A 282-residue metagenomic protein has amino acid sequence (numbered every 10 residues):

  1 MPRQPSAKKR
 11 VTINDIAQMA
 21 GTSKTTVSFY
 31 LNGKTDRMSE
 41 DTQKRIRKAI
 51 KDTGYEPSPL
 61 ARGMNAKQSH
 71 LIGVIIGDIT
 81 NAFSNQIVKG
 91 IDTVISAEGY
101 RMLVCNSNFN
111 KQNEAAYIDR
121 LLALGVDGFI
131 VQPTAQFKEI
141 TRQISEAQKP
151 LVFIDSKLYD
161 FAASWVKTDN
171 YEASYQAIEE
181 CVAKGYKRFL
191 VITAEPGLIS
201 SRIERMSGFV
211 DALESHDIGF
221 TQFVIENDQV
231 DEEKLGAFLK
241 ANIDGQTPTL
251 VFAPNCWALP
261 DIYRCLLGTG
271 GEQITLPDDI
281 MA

Functional and structural regions predicted by a protein language model:
M1-Q68: N-terminal helix-turn-helix DNA-binding module of bacterial transcription factors
M1-S6, D52, T93-E98, E146-F153 (+1 more regions): Bacterial carbohydrate/catabolite-sensing allosteric modules
E40-K44, D52-R120, L124-G128, E195 (+1 more regions): Amphipathic helical "hinge" segments at domain boundaries
A61, A115-I118, T141, I178 (+1 more regions): Short hydrophobic/charged patches on amphipathic alpha-helices used for structural packing and interfaces
N108-K111, Q132-F137, C256-A258: Short beta->alpha connector loops
V131-K138, K157-A162: Acidic, Gly/Pro-rich loop/turn segments at junctions of secondary structure
Q136-E146: Active-site-adjacent beta->alpha loops and helix N-cap segments on the catalytic face of soluble alpha/beta enzymes
